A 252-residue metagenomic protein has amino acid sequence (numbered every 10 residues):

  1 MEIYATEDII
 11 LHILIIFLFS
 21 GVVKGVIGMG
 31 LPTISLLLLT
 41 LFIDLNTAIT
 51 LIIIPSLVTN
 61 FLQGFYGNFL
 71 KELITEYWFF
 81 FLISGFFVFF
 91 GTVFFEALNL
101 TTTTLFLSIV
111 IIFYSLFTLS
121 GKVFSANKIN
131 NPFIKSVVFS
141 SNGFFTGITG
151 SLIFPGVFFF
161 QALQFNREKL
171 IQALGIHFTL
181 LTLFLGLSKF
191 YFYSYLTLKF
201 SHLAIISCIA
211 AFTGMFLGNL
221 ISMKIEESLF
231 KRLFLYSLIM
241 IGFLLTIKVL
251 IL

Functional and structural regions predicted by a protein language model:
M1-F42, F124-L174: Selected transmembrane alpha-helices and immediately adjacent juxtamembrane segments of polytopic inner-membrane
I9, T40-L57, T101-I111, S140-G150 (+1 more regions): Structural signature of hydrophobic alpha-helical transmembrane segments
I15, F19, I54-F61, W78 (+10 more regions): Hydrophobic residues within alpha-helical transmembrane segments of multi-pass solute transporters/permease subunits
L41-L45, G67-I74, Q161-K169, Y193-T197: Juxtamembrane helix-boundary/capping and inter-helix hinge elements in multi-pass membrane proteins
L51-L100, L183-E227: Selective hydrophobic functional segments
F61-N68, F106-N130, N219-L220, G242-L252: Transmembrane helix exit motif
E72-T75, A97-I111, G121-F124, K224-I225 (+2 more regions): Loop-to-transmembrane alpha-helix entry segments
F90-G91, F145-S151, L185-K189, I241-L252: Hydrophobic alpha-helical transmembrane segments in multi-pass integral membrane proteins
